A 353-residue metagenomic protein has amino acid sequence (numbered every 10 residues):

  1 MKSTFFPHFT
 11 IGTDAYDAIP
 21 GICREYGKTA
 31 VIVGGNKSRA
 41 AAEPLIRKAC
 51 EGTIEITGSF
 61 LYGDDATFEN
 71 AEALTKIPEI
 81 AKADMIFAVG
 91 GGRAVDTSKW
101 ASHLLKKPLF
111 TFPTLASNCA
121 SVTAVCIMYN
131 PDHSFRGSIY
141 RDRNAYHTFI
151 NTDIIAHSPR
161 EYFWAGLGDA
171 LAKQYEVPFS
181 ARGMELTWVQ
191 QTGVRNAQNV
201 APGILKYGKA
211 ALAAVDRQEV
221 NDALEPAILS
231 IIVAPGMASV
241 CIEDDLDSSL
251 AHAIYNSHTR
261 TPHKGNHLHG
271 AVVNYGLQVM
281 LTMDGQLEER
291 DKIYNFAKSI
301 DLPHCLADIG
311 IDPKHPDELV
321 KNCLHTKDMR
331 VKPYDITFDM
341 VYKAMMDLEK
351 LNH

Functional and structural regions predicted by a protein language model:
M1-M85, L306: ATP/NTP phosphate-donor binding region
K2, A18, Q286-H353: C-terminal charged capping/lid subdomain of soluble metabolic enzymes
Y16, R39-E43, R93-W100, C119-V122 (+1 more regions): Short glycine/serine/threonine-rich phosphate/pyrophosphate-binding segments that cradle anionic phosphate groups
R24, E51, E79, H133 (+12 more regions): Generic secondary-structure signature for well-ordered alpha-helical cores
P78-A101, L105-A116: A short, small-residue-rich loop immediately preceding and capping a beta-strand
L104-N196: A glycine/threonine-rich phosphate-anchoring loop and its flanking beta-alpha core in nucleotide/phosphate-binding
T187-N295: Active-site segments that bind and position negatively charged phosphate/pyrophosphate groups
